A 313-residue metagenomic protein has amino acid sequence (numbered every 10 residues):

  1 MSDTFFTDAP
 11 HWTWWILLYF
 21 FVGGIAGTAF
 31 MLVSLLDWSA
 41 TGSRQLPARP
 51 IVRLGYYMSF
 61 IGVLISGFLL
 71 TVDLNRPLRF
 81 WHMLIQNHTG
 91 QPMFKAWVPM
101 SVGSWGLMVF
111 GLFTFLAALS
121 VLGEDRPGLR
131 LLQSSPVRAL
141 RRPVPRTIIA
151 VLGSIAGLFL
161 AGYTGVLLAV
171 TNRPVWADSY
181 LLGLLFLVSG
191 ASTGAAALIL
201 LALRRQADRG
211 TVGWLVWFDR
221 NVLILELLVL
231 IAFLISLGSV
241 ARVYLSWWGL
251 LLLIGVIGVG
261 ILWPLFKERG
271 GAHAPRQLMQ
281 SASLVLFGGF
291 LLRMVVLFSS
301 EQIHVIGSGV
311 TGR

Functional and structural regions predicted by a protein language model:
M1-L17, Q45, L74-M100, G165-G183 (+3 more regions): Membrane-interface interhelical loops and short amphipathic "cap" helices that link adjacent transmembrane segments
F6-T7, F20, Y57-M58: Compositionally biased, intrinsically disordered low-complexity regions enriched in proline and serine
T13, F20-I25, A40-T41, P47 (+4 more regions): Long, contiguous internal "core" modules enriched in hydrophobic/ aromatic residues
I25-I85, T89-G106, F113: Membrane helical hairpin/interfacial module
A29, V33, L78, R126 (+2 more regions): Short helix-terminus and kink motifs of transmembrane alpha helices, predominantly at the cytoplasmic interface
Q280-Q302: Final/C-terminal transmembrane alpha-helix of multipass membrane proteins
